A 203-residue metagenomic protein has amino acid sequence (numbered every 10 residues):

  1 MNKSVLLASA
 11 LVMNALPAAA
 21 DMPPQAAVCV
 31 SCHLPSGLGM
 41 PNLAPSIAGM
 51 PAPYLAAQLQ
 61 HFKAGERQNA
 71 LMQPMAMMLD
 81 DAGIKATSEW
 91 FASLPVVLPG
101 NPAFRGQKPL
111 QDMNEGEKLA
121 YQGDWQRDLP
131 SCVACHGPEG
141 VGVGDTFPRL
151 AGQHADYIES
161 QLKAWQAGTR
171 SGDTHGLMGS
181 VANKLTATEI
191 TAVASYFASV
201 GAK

Functional and structural regions predicted by a protein language model:
M1-A18: Gram-negative bacterial Sec-dependent N-terminal signal peptides
M13-A26, L38-L43, L98-W125, V143: Electrostatic cytochrome c docking/interface patches
P17, F104, S131-A134, V200: Membrane-interface segments of envelope glycosyltransferases acting on lipid-linked substrates or membrane lipids
D21-G65, N69: The feature marks the first
C29-S36, T87, L129-E139, V193: The canonical Cys-X-X-Cys-His
M40-S46, F62-G106, G144-R149, Q166-G201: Axial heme c-ligation environment in periplasmic c-type cytochrome domains
P45-A52, C135, P148-D156: Short cysteine/histidine-rich metal-coordination sites, predominantly Zn2+-binding motifs
